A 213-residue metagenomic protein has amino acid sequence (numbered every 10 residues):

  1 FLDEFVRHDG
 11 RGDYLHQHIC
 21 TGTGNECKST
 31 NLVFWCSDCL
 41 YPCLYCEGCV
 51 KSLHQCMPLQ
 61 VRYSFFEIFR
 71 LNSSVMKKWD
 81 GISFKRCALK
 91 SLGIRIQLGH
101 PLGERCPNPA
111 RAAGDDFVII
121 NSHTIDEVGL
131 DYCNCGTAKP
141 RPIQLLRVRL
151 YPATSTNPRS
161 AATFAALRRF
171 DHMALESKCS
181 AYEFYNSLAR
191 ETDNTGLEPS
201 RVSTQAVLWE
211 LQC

Functional and structural regions predicted by a protein language model:
F1-C213: Hydrophobic core positions in small helical hairpin nucleic-acid-binding modules
